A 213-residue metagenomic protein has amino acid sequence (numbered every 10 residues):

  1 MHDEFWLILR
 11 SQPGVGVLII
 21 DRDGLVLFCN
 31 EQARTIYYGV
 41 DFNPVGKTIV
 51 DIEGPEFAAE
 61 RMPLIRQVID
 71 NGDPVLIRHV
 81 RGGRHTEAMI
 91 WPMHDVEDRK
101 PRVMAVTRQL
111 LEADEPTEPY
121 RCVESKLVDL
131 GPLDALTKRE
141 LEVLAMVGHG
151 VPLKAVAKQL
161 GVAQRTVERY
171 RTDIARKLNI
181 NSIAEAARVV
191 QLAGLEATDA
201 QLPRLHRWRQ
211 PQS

Functional and structural regions predicted by a protein language model:
M1-Y37: Sensory modules in modular signal-transduction proteins
R22-T117: Sensory/regulatory domains in signal-transduction proteins
P116-R139: Regulatory hinge/linker segments at domain boundaries that couple sensory/effector modules to output domains
L141-E142, E185: Pre-recognition alpha-helix immediately N-terminal to the DNA-recognition helix within helix-turn-helix or winged-helix
V143, V156-A157, V167, I174: Hydrophobic positions on the alpha-helical face of helix-turn-helix-like DNA-binding modules
K154-A155, R165, T172, A184: Residues within helix-turn-helix
T172-S213: Basic, Lys/Arg-enriched C-terminal extension of HTH/homeodomain DNA-binding domains
